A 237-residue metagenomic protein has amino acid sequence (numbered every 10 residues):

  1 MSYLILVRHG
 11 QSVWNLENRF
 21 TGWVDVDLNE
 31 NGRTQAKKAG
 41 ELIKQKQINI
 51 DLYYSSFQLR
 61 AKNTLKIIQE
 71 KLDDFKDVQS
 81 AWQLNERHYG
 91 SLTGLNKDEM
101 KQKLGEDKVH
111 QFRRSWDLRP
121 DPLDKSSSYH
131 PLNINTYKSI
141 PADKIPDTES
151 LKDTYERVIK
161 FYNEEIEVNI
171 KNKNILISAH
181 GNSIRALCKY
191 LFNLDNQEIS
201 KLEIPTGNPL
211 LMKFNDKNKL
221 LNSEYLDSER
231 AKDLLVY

Functional and structural regions predicted by a protein language model:
M1-I5: Extreme N-terminal starter segment of soluble prokaryotic enzymes
H9, Q83, H180: Active-site glycine-centered loops adjacent to acidic/histidine catalytic or metal-binding residues that shape
Q11-Q69, Q79, A142-K160, K201: Loop-to-helix element that buttresses phosphate recognition and phosphoryl-transfer chemistry
A39-H130, Y137-S139, K189-K213, L220 (+1 more regions): Phosphate-coordination/substrate-recognition cap region in phosphate-metabolizing enzymes
R157-N169: Phosphate/ATP-binding catalytic cores across multiple sugar-kinase/actin-like superfamilies, primarily ASKHA
N174-L176: Metal-dependent active-site segment of extracytoplasmic phospho-/sulfohydrolases and closely related
G181-A186: GST superfamily/GST-like fold recognition
D227-Y237: Acidic, His/Gly-rich catalytic cores of divalent-metal-dependent hydrolytic chemistry
